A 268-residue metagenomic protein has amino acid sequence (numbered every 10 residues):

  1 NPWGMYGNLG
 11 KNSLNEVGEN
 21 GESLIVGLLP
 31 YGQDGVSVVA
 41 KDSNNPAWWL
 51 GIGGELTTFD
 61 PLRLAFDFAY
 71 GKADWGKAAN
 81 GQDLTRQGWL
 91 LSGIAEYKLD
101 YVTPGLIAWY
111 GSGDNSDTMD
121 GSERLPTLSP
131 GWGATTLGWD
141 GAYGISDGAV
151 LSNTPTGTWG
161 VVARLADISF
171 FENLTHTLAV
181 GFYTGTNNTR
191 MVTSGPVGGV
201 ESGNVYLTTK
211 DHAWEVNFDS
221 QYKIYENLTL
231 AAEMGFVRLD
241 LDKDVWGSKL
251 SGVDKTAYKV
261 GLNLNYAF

Functional and structural regions predicted by a protein language model:
N1-T118, F182-T184, G195-F218, L228 (+1 more regions): Signature for the C-terminal beta-barrel architecture of outer-membrane proteins
G53-L56, A95-K98, R164-I168, Q221 (+1 more regions): Transmembrane beta-barrel domains of outer membrane proteins
G105-E215: C-terminal structural cap/anchor segments
A163, A213-G235, N263-N265: Conserved C-terminal beta-signal and adjacent last beta-strands/turns of outer-membrane beta-barrel proteins
E226-S251: C-terminal beta-signal and adjacent terminal beta-strands/loops of Gram-negative outer-membrane beta-barrel proteins
K255-F268: Outer-membrane beta-barrel "beta-signal"
